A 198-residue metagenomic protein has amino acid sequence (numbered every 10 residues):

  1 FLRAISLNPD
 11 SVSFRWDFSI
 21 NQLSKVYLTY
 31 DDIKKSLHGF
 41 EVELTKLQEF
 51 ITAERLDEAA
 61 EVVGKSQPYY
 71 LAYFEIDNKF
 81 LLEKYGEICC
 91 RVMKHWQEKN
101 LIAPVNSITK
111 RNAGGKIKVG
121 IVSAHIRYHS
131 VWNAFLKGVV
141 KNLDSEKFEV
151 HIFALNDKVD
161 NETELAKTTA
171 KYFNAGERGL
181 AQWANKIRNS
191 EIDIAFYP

Functional and structural regions predicted by a protein language model:
F1-P198: Alpha-helical solenoid repeat scaffolds of the TPR/TPR-like class and their adjacent stem/linker regions that mediate
